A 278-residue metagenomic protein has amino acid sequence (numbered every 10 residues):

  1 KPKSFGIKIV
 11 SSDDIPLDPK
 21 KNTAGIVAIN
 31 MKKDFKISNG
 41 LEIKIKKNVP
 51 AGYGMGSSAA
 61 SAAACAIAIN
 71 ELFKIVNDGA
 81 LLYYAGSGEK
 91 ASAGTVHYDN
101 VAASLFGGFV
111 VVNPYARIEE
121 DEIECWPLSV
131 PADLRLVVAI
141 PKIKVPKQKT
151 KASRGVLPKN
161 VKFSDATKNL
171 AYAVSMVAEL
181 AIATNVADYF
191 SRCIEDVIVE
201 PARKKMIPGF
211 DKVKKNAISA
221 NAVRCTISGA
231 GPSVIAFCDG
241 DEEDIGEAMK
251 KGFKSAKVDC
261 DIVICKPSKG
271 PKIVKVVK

Functional and structural regions predicted by a protein language model:
K1-Y53, E71-V76, P267-K278: ATP-binding N-lobe of GHMP and related small-molecule kinases
P2, P114, P141, A236-G240: Short beta-strand-to-loop capping motifs
V10-D18, K47-G56, G88-V96, P158-D165: A short glycine/serine-rich beta->alpha loop
K33-E42, I69-A85, R117-E124, E242-A248: Phosphate-handling active-site elements
M55-D78, L105-G107: DPxDG-like acidic metal-binding loop motif
G79-L134, C225-I227, G231, I235: Alpha/beta catalytic cores of group-transfer enzymes, especially the acyltransferase/condensing modules of polyketide
V137-K205: Active-site rim beta-loop-alpha module in soluble metabolic enzymes
E179-K278: Glycine-rich, charge-dense phosphate/pyrophosphate-binding loop(s) and the adjacent flexible "lid"/catalytic subdomain
